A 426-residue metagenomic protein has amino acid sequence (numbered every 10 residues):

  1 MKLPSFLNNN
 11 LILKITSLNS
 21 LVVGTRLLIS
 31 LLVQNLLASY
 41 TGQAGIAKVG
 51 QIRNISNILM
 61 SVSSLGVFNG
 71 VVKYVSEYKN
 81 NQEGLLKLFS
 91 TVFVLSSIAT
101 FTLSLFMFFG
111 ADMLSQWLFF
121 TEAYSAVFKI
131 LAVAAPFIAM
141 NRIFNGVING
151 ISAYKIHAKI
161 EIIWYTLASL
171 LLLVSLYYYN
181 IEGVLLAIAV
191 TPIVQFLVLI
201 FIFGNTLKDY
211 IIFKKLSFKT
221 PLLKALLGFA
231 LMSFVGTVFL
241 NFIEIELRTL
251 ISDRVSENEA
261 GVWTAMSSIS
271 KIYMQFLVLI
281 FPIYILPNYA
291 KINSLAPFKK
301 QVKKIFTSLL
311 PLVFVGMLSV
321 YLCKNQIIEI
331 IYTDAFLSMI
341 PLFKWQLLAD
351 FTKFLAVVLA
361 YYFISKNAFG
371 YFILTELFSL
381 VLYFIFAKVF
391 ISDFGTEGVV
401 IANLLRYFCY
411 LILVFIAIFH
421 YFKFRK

Functional and structural regions predicted by a protein language model:
M1-I12, I188, L199-E244, I292-K300 (+1 more regions): Interhelical loop/hinge segments that connect adjacent transmembrane helices in multipass membrane
N10-N69, S104-F108, S169, P192 (+4 more regions): Signature of the first transmembrane helix
I12, A111-L131, E257, L322-F351 (+1 more regions): Interfacial segments at transmembrane-helix termini and the short loops linking adjacent helices
K14-R26, I52, N57, S61-D112 (+2 more regions): Membrane-water interface segments that mark the loop-to-transmembrane alpha-helix transition
N35, S64-N80, G150, M266 (+2 more regions): Helix-loop junctions and terminal segments of transmembrane helices in multi-pass membrane transport/translocation
R53-S63, G236, L240, S252-V255 (+5 more regions): Transmembrane helix-bundle signature of multi-pass secondary active exporters and lipid flippases
S125, K129, K159-L207, F378-L382 (+1 more regions): Hydrophobic alpha-helical transmembrane segments
P136-I160, L348-T375: Membrane-interface junctions at transmembrane-helix termini in multi-pass inner-membrane proteins
